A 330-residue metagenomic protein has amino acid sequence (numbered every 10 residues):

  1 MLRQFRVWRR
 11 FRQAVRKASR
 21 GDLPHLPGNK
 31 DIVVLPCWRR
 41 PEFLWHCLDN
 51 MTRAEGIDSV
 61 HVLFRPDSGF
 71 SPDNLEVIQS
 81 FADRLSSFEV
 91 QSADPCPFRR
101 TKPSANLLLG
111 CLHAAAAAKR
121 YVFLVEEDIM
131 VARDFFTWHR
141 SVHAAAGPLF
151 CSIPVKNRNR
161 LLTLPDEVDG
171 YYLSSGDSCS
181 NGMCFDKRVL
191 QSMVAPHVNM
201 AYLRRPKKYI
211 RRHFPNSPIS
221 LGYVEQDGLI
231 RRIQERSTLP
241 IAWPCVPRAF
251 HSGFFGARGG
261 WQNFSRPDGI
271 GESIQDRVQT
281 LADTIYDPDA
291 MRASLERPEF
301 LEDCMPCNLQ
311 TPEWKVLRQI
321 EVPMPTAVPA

Functional and structural regions predicted by a protein language model:
L2-V125, I129-A330: Peripheral/terminal regions associated with large enzymatic or DNA-binding modules
